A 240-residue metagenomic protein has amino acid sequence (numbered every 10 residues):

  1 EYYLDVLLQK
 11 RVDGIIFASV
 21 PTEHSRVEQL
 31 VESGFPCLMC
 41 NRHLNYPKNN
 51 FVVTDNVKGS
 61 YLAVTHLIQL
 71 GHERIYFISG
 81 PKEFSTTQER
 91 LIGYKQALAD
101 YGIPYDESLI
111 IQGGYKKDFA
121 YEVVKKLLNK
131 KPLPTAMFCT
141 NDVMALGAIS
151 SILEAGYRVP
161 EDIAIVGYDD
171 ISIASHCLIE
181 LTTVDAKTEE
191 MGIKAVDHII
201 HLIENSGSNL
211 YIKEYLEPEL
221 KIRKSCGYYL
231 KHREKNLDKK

Functional and structural regions predicted by a protein language model:
Y2-Q9, G14, H24-S25, Q29-M39 (+1 more regions): Bacterial carbohydrate/catabolite-sensing allosteric modules
F17-A18: A glycine-rich helix N-cap at a beta->alpha junction
